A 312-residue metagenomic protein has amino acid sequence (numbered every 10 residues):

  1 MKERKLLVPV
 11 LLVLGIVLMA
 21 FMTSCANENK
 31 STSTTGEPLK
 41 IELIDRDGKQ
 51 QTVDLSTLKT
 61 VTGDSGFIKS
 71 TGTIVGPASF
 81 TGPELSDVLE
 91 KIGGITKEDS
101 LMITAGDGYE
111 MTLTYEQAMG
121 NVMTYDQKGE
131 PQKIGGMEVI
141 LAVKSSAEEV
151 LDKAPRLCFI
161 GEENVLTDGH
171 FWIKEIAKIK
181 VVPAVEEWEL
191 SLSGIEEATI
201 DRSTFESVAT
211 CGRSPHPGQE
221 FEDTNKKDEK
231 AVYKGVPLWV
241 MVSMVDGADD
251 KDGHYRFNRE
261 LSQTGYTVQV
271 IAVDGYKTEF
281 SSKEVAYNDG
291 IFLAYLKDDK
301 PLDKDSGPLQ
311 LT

Functional and structural regions predicted by a protein language model:
K2-L11: Bacterial N-terminal signal peptides that target proteins for export
L11-M19: Core hydrophobic alpha-helical transmembrane segments of single-pass membrane proteins
A20-S24: C-terminal motif of bacterial Sec signal peptides marking the signal peptidase cleavage site
A26-T312: N-terminal intrinsically disordered, low-complexity segments enriched in P/E/S/T
